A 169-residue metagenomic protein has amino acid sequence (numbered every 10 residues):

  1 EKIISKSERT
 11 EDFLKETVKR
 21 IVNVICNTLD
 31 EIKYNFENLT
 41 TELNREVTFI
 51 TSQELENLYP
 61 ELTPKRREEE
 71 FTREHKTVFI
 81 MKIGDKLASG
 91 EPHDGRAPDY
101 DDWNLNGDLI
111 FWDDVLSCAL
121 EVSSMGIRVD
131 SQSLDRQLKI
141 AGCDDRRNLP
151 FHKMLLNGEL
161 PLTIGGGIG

Functional and structural regions predicted by a protein language model:
E1-E70: Extended, charged alpha-beta segments that form solvent-exposed binding/catalytic grooves in nucleic-acid-handling
L55-I168: A translation/RNA-centric and nucleic-acid-associated enzymatic feature enriched in Class II aminoacyl-tRNA synthetases
